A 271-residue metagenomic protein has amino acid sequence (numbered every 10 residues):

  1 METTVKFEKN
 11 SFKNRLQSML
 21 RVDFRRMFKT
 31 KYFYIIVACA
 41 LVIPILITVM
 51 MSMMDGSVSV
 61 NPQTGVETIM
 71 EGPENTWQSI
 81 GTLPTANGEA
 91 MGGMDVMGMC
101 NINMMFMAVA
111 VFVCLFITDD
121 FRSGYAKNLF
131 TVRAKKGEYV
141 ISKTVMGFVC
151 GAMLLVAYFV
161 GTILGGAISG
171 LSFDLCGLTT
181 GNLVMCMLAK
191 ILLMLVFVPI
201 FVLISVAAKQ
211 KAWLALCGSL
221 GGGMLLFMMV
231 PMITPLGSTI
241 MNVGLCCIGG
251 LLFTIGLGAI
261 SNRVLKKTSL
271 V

Functional and structural regions predicted by a protein language model:
E2-F7, D23-M27, L251-V271: Junction motif at the cytosolic side of a transmembrane helix
E2-L41: Aromatic- and glycine-rich beta-strand/loop motifs that create alpha-glucan
F7-K9, F33, V37-F116, I141-A208 (+2 more regions): Secretory targeting signals
R15, K135-K136: Short coil/turn motifs that cap or connect alpha-helices
V42-T48, L220-P231: Aromatic-anchored segments of alpha-helical transmembrane domains
V113-V132: Transmembrane helix boundary and interhelical loop/hinge segments in multi-pass membrane proteins
P235-C246, K267-V271: Membrane-interfacial helix-loop-helix junctions in multi-pass membrane proteins
